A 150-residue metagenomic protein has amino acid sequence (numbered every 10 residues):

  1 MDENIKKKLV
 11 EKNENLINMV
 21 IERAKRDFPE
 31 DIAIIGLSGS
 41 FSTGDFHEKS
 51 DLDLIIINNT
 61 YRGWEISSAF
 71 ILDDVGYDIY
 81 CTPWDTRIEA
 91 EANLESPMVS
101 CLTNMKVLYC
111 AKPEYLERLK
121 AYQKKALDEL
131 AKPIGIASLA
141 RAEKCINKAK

Functional and structural regions predicted by a protein language model:
M1-A33: Helical scaffold of the NTase/Pol beta-like nucleotidyltransferase catalytic core
L16, S68, L72-K150: Conserved NTP/Mg2+-binding pocket subregion across the NTase superfamily
V20-A24, G39-S42, E95: A generic local structural motif
K25-R26, L37-G39, A121-K125: Short hydrophobic/aromatic-rich motifs at helix boundaries and adjacent loops
I35-T82: Catalytic metal-binding acidic patch
